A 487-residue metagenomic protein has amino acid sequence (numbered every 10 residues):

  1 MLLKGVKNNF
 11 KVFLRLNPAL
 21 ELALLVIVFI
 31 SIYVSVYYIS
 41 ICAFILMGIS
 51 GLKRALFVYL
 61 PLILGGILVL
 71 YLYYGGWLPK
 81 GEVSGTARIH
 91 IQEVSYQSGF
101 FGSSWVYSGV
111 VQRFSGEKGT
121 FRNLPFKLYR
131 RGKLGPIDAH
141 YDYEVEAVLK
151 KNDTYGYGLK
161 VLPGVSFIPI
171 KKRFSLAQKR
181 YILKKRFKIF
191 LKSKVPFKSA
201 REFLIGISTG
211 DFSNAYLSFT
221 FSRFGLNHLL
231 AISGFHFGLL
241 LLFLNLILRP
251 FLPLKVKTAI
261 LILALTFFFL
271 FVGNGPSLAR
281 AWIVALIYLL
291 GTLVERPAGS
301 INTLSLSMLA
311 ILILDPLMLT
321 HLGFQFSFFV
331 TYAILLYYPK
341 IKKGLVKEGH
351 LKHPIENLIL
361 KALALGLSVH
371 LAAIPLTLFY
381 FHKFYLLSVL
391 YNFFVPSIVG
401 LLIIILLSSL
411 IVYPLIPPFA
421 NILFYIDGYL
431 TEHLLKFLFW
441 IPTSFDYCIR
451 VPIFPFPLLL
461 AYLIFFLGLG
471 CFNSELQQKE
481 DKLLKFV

Functional and structural regions predicted by a protein language model:
M1-K80, L159, L438, L484: N-terminal leader/targeting segments
L2, V6-R15, K160-V284, L289 (+1 more regions): Aromatic-rich juxtamembrane segments at the membrane interface
V36, L52-L60, F219-S388, P455-V487: Hydrophobic alpha-helical transmembrane segments in multi-pass membrane proteins
E82-W105, G109: Structural detector for short beta-strands of small beta-barrel domains
I89, A147, I207, S233 (+5 more regions): Divalent metal-coordination and catalytic microenvironments
F101-K127: OB-fold (S1/OB) nucleic-acid-binding surfaces
R131-E146: Short nucleic-acid-contacting surface segments enriched for D/E, G, S/T with interspersed K/R
I334-R450: Alpha-helical transmembrane segments of multi-pass integral membrane proteins
